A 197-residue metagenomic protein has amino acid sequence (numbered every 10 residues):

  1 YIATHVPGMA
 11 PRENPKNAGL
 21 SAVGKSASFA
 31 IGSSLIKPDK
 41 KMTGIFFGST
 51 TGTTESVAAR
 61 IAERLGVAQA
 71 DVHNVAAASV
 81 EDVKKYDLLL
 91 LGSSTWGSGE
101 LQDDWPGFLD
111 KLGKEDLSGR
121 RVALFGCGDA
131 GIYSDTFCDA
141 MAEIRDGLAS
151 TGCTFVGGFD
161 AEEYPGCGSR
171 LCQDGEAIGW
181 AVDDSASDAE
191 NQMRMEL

Functional and structural regions predicted by a protein language model:
Y1-P15: Extreme N-terminal basic, low-complexity initiation segments that serve as generic localization/processing leaders
V6, A18, A27-A30: Short hydrophobic alpha-helical segments enriched in small aliphatic residues
P11-N14, A22-S26, S34: Repetitive helical segments and hydrophobic/amphipathic motifs
S28-K41: Short, Lys/Arg-enriched N-terminal segments with co-localized hydrophobic residues within the first ~10-30 amino acids
T43-I61: N-terminal beta1-alpha1 ligand-phosphate binding loop
T53-S56, R64, A68-H73, K85-L197: FMN-binding flavodoxin-like domain, especially the glycine-rich phosphate-binding loop
N74-S79: Short acidic loop-to-helix transition motifs that present clustered carboxylates
